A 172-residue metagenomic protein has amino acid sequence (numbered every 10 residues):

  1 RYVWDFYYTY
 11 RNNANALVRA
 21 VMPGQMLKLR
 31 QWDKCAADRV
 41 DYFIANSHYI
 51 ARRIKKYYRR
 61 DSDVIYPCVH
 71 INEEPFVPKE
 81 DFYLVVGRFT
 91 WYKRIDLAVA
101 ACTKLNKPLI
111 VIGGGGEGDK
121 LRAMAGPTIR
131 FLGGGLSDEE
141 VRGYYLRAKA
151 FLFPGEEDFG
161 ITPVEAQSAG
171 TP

Functional and structural regions predicted by a protein language model:
A14-F43, A51: Membrane-proximal helix-turn-helix segments that form the acceptor-binding/catalytic region of lipid-linked
R52, K56, R60-V64, C68-D81: Acidic anion/phosphate-binding donor-loop and adjacent secondary structure in glycosyltransferase catalytic cores
P75-K93, V99-I110: Conserved donor-binding/catalytic core segment of Leloir-type glycosyltransferases
V86-T90, G115, G135: Short donor-sugar binding/catalytic loops of nucleotide-sugar-dependent glycosyltransferases, especially enzymes
V99, G160-V164: Short glycine/serine-rich donor-binding loops of glycosyltransferases
D119-E139: Nucleotide-activated donor-binding/catalytic signature segment of Leloir-type glycosyltransferases, i.e., the conserved
R142, V164-S168: Short alpha-helical segment that forms part of, or immediately flanks, the ligand-binding pocket in carbohydrate-active
L146-D158, T171: Acidic donor-binding loop of glycosyltransferase active sites
